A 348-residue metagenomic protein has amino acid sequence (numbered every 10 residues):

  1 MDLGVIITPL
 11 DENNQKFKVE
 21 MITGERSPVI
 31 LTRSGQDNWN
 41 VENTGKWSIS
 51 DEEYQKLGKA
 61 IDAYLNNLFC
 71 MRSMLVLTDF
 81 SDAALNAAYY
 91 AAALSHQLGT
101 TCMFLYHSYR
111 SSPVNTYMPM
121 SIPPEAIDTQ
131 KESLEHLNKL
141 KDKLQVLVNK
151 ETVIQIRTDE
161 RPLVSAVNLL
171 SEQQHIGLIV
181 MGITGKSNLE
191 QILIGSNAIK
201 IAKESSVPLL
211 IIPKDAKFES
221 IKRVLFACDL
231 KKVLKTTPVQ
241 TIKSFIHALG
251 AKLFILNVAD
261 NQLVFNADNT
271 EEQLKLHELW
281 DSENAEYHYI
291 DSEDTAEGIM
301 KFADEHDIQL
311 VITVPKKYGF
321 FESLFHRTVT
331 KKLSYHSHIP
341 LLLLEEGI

Functional and structural regions predicted by a protein language model:
I6-W39: A short, structured beta-strand/loop element
S27-L68: Acidic, low-complexity intrinsically disordered segments
F69, D142-I179, W280-K331, Y335 (+2 more regions): Structural beta-alpha unit
F69-P123, R223-Y289, E305-L310, H336 (+1 more regions): Small/aliphatic-rich secondary-structure junction motif
P123-E135: A short acidic, glycine-rich active-site loop that binds or catalyzes chemistry on phosphate/adenosine moieties
A166-K214: Hydrophobic alpha-helical segments and helix pairs
S187-N188, V233, G319-F321: Short glycine-rich, flexible loops that bind phosphorylated cofactors or substrates
I194-N197, N269-Q273, F325-T330: Charged helix-capping and loop-helix junction motifs
